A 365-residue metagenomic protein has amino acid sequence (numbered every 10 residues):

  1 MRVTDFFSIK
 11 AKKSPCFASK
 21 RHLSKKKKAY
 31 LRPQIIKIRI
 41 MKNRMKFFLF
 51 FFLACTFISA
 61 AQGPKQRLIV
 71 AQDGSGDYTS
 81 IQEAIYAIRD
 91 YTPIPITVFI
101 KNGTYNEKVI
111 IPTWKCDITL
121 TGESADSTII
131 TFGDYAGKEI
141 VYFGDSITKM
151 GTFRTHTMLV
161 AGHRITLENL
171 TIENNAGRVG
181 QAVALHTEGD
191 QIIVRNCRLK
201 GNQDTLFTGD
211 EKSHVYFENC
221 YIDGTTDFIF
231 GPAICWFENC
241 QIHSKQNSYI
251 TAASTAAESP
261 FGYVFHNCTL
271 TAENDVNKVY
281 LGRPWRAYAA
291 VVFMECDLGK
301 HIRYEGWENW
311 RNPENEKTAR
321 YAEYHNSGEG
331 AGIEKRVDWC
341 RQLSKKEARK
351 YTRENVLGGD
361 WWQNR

Functional and structural regions predicted by a protein language model:
D5-F7, P15, R21, Y30-P64: Bacterial Sec-dependent N-terminal signal peptides
G63-R365: Sequence-level preference for short, compositionally simple segments enriched in small aliphatic or small polar residues
